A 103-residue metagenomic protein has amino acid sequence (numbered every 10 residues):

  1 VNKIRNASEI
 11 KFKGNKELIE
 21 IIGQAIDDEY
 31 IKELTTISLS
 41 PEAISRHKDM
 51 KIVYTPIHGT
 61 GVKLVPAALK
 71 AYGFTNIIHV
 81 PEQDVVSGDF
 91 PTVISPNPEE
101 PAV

Functional and structural regions predicted by a protein language model:
V1-A102: Gly/Ser/Thr-enriched, mixed-charge loops and adjacent short helices that form phosphate/oxyanion-binding elements
